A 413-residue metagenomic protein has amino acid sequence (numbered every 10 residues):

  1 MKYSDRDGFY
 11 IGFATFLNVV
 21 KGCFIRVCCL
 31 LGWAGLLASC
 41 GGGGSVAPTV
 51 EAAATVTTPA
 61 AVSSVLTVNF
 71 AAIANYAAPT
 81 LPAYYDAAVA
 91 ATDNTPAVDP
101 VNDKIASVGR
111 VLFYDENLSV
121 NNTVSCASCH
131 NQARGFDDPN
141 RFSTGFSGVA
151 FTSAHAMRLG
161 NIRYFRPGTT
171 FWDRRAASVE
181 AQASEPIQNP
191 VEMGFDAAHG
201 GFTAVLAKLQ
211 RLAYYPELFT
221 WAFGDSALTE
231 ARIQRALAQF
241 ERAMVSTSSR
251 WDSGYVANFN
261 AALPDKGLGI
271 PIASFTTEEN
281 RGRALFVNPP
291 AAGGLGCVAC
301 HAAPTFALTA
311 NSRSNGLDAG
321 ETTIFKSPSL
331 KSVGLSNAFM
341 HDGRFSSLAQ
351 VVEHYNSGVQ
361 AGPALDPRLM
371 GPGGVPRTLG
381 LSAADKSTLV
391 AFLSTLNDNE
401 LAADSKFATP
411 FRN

Functional and structural regions predicted by a protein language model:
M1-G22: N-terminal secretory signal peptides that target proteins for export/translocation
I25-W33: Sec-dependent signal peptide recognition, specifically the positively charged N-region followed immediately by
L36-S39: C-terminal motif of bacterial Sec signal peptides marking the signal peptidase cleavage site
G41-N413: Periplasmic c-type cytochrome electron-transfer domains
